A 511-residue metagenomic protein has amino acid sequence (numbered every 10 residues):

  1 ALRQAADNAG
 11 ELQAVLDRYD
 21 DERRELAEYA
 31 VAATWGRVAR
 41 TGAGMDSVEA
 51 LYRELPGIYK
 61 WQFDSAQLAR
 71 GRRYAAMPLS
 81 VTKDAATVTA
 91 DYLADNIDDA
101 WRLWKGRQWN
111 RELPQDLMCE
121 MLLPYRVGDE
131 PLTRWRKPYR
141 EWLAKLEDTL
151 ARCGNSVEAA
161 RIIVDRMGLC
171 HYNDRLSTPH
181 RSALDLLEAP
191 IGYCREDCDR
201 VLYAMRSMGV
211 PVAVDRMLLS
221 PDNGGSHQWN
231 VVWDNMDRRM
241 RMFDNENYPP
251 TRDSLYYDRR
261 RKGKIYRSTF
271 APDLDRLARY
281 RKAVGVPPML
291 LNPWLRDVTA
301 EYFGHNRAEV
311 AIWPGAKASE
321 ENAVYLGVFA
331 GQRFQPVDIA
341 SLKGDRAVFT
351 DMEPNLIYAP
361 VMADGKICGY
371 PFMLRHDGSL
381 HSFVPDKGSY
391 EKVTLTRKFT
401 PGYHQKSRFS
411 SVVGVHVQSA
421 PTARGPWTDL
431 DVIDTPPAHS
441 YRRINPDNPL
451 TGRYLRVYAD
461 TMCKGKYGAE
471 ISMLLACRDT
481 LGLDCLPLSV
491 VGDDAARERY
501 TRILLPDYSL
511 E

Functional and structural regions predicted by a protein language model:
A1-L2, D148-R166, D174-L184, A189-V284: Hydrophobic/aromatic-rich core segments of domains that either
R3, D7-A189: Secondary-structure boundary elements
A278-N306: Beta-strand-rich domain onsets/edges
N306-A316, R397: A short, amphipathic beta-strand motif
E321-A340, V417-S419: Short amphipathic beta-strand segments in non-cytosolic proteins
D345-K366: Short Pro-Gly-centered beta-turn/loop motif in secreted/extracellular proteins
A363-Y390, L474-D479: Structured interaction patches on ligand/partner-binding surfaces of diverse proteins
Y390-E511: Aromatic, loop-rich ligand-recognition surfaces of beta-strand-rich domains
